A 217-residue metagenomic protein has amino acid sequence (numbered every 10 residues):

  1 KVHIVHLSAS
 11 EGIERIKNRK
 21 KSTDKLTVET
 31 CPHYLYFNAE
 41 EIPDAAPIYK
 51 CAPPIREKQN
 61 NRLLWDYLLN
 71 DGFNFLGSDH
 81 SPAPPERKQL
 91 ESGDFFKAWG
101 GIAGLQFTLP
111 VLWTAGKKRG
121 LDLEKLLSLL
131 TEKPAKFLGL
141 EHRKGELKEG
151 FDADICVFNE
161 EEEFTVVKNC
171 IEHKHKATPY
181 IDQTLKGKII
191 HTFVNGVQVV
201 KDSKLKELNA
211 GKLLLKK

Functional and structural regions predicted by a protein language model:
K1-L76: Histidine/acidic residue-rich metal-binding segments in metalloenzymes
V2, E29, D79, L112 (+1 more regions): Residue-level signal for inorganic ion chemistry
L7-E11, Q59-L63, G100-F107, L121 (+2 more regions): Conserved active-site and cofactor/substrate-binding residues in soluble primary-metabolism enzymes
E11-I13, L35-F37, A83-E86, F164 (+1 more regions): Flexible loop/turn segments at secondary-structure boundaries
I13-K17, Y36, W65, L69 (+4 more regions): Predominant activation on well-ordered alpha-helical scaffold segments within soluble catalytic domains
P54-I55, L147, Y180-T184: Short Gly/Pro-enriched turn/cap motifs at secondary-structure boundaries
N70, N74-F75, P82-E162: His/Asp/Glu-enriched, well-ordered alpha-helical/loop segment that forms or immediately abuts the divalent-metal
L90, D94, D152-L214: C-terminal cap of metal-dependent C-N hydrolases
